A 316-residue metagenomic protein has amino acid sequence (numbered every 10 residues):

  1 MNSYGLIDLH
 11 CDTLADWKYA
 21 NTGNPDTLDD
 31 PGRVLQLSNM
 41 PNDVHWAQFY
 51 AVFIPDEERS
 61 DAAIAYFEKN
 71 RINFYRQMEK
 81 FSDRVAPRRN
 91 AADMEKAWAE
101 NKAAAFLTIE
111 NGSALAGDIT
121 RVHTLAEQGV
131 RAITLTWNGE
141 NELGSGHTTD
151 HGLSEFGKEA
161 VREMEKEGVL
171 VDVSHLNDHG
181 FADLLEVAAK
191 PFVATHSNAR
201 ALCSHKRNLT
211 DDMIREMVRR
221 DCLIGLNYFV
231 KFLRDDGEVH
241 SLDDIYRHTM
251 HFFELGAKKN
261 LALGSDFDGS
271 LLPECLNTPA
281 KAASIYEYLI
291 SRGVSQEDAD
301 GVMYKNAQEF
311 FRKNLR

Functional and structural regions predicted by a protein language model:
N2-N227, K231-L233, Y246, M250-H251 (+4 more regions): Extended, charged catalytic domains and RNA/DNA-binding interfaces, predominantly in divalent-metal-using enzymes
S60-A62, D235-E238, L271-L276: Second-shell loop/turn segments in exported
Y228, G256-P279: Short acidic/histidine-rich active-site segments
E238-G256: Active-site/ligand-binding-proximal alpha/beta "capping" segment
N277-R316: Mid-to-C-terminal alpha-helical segments outside catalytic/metal-binding sites
